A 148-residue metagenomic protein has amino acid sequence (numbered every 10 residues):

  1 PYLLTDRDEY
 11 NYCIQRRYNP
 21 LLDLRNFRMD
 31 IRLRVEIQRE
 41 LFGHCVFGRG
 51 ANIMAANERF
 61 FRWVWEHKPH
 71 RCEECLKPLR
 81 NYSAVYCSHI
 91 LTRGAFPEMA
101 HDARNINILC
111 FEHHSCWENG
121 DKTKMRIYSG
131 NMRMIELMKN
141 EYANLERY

Functional and structural regions predicted by a protein language model:
N11, H70, I108: Cys/His-enriched microdomains
R17, D23-E74, P97-A100: Short, charged surface segments at domain edges that flank catalytic/cofactor-binding sites
E73-L76, E112: Short, cysteine/histidine-rich loop/knuckle motifs that typically chelate Zn2+
L76-I108: Histidine-centered nuclease catalytic patch
R80, I106-S129: Short Cys/His-centered divalent metal-binding micro-motifs
G130-Y148: Charged phosphate-binding loop/patch that engages nucleotide di/tri-phosphates or the phosphate backbone of nucleic
